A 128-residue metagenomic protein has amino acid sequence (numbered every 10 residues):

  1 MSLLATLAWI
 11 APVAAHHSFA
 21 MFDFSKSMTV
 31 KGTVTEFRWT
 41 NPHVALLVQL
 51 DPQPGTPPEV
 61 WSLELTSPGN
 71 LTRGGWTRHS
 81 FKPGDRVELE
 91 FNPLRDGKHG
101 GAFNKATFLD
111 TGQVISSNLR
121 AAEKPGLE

Functional and structural regions predicted by a protein language model:
M1-P12: Bacterial N-terminal signal peptides
A14-M28: Short boundary/loop segments of OB/S1/cold-shock single-stranded nucleic-acid-binding domains
G32-V34, R86: Conserved hydrophobic positions within beta-strands
T40-D51: Short aromatic-glycine-enriched beta-strand elements
E64-R73: Short, structured beta-strand/loop micro-motifs enriched in basic residues and often containing a Trp
R73-E88: Short nucleic-acid-contacting surface segments enriched for D/E, G, S/T with interspersed K/R
L94-N118: OB-fold/S1-family single-stranded nucleic acid-binding modules
